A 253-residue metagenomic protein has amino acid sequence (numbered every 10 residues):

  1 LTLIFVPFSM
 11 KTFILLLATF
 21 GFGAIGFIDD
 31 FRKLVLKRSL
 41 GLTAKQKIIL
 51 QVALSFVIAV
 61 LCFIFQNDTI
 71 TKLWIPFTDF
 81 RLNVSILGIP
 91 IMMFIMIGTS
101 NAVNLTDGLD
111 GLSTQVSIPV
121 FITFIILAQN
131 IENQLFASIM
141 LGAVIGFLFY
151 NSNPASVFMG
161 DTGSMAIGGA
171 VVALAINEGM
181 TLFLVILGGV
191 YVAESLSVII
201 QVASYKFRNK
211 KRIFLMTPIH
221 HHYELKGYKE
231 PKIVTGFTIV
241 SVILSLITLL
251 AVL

Functional and structural regions predicted by a protein language model:
L1-F27, I58, F63-I64, S85-L253: Alpha-helical transmembrane segments
F8-I14, V35-L50: Membrane-interfacial loop-to-helix junctions in multi-pass inner-membrane proteins
I25, Q46-L54, I58: Short loop/hinge segments at the start of secondary-structure elements
V35, N67-F80: Membrane-interface helix termini and inter-helical loops of multi-pass transporters
R38-L42, D79-R81, K226-Y228: Short, Lys/Arg-rich N-terminal segment immediately upstream of the first membrane anchor
L42, S55-D68: Internal, non-catalytic "lid/hinge" segments that mediate substrate recognition, gating, inter-domain movement
